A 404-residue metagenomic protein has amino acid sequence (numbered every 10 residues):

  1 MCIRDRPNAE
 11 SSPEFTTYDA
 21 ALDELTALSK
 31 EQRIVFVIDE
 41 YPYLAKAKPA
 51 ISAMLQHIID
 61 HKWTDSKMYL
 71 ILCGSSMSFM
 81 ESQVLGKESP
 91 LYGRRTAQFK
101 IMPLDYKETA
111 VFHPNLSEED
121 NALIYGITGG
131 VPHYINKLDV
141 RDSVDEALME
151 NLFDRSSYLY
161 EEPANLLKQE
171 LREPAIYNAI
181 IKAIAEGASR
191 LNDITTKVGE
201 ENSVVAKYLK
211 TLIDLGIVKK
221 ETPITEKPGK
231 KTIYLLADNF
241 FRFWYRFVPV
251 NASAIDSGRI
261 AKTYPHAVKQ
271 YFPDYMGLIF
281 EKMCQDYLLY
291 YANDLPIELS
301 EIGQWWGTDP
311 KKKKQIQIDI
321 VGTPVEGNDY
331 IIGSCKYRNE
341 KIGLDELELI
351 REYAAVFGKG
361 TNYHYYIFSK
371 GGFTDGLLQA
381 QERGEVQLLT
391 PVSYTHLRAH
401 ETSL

Functional and structural regions predicted by a protein language model:
M1-D5, T395-T402: Conserved small/polar residues in nucleotide/adenosyl-binding loops
R4-I260: Phosphate-binding site recognition
R33, S66, E88, N202 (+4 more regions): Secondary-structure boundary/capping signal
E40, E281, E401: Acidic-residue sensor for enzyme active/binding pockets
N239-R398: A cross-kingdom feature that marks ATP-driven nucleic-acid transaction machinery
